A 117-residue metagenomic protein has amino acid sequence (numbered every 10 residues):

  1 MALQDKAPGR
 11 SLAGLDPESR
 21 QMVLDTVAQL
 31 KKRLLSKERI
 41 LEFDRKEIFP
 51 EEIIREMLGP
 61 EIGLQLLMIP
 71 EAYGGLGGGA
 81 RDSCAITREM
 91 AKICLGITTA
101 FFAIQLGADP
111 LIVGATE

Functional and structural regions predicted by a protein language model:
M1-F101: Amphipathic, small/basic residue-rich leader segments at the start of a protein or domain
T98-E117: N-terminal glycine-rich flavin-associated loop
